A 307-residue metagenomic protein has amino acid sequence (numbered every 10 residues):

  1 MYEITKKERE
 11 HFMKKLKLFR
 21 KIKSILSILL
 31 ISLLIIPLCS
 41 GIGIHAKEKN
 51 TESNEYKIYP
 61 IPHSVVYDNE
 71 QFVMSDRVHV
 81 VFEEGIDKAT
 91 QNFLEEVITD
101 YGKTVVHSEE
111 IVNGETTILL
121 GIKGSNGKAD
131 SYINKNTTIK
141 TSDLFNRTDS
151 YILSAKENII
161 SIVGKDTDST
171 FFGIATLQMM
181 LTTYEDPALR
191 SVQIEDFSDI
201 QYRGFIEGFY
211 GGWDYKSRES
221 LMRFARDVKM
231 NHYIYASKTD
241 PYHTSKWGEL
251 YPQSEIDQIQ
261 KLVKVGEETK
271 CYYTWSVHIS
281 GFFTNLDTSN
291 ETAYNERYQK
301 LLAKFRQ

Functional and structural regions predicted by a protein language model:
M1-F12: Short, Lys/Arg-enriched N-terminal segments with co-localized hydrophobic residues within the first ~10-30 amino acids
Y2, L26-L30, T167-D168, Q178: A short, sequence-level motif marking secondary-structure junctions
K6, K17-F19, I31: Generic early N-terminus positional signal peaking at residue ~5-7
E8-E10, K17, G43-I44: Intrinsically disordered, low-complexity segments of exported/surface proteins
K14-I25: Bacterial Sec-dependent N-terminal signal peptides
K23-G43: Sec-dependent N-terminal signal peptides of Gram-positive bacterial secreted proteins and lipoproteins
G41-D168, T176-E195: Acidic, contiguous N-terminal accessory segments
I139, L144-Q307: Feature activates predominantly on carbohydrate-active enzymes
